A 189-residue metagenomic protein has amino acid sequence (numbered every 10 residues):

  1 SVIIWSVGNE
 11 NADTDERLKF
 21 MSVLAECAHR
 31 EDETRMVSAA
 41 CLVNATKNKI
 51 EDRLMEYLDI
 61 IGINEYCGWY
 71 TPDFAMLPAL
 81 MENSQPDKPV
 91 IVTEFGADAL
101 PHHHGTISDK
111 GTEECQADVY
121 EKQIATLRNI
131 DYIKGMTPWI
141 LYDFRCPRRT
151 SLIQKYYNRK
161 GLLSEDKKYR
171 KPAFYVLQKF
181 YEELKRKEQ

Functional and structural regions predicted by a protein language model:
I3-W5, L18-R30, R35-V43, R53-Q189: Substrate-binding clefts and catalytic carboxylate motifs of secreted carbohydrate-active enzymes
E10-D13, C67-W69: Short histidine/acidic/glycine/proline-rich micro-motifs that form metal- and phosphate-coordinating active-site loops
N48-K49: Switch/coupling sub-region of P-loop NTPases
